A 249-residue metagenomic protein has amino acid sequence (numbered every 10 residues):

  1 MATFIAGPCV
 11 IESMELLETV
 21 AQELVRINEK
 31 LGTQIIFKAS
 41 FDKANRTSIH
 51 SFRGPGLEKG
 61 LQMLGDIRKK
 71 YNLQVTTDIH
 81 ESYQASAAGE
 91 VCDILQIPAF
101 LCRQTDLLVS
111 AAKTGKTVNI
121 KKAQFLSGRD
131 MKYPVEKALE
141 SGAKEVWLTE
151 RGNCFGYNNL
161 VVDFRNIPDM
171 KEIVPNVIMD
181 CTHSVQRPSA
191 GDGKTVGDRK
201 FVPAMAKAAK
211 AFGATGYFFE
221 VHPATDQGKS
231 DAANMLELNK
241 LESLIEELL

Functional and structural regions predicted by a protein language model:
T3-G7, I35-A39, V75-T77, L95-I97 (+4 more regions): Hydrophobic faces of well-ordered beta-strands that scaffold small-molecule active sites in alpha/beta enzyme cores
F4-L16, I36-L57, V221-D231: Glycine-rich, proline-tolerant flexible connector loops at the mouths of alpha/beta enzymes
C9-Q22, K121-K132, R151-D169, V185-A206: Active-site glycine- and acidic-residue-rich loops that bind and position anionic ligands or nucleotide-like cofactors
L17-A21, A85, E90-F100, T105-T114 (+1 more regions): A short alpha/beta connector and helix-capping loop motif
E23-L31, H50-T76, A111-T117, I167-I178 (+2 more regions): Alpha-helix-loop-beta-strand connector modules within alpha/beta enzyme cores
A39-P98, C102-L108: N-terminal active-site wall of soluble small-molecule enzyme domains
D42-T47, L101-D169, I173: Conserved anion-binding
I49-E58, Q96-L101, Y157-V161, S184-A211 (+1 more regions): Active-site-adjacent loop and "lid" segments of alpha/beta metabolic enzymes
